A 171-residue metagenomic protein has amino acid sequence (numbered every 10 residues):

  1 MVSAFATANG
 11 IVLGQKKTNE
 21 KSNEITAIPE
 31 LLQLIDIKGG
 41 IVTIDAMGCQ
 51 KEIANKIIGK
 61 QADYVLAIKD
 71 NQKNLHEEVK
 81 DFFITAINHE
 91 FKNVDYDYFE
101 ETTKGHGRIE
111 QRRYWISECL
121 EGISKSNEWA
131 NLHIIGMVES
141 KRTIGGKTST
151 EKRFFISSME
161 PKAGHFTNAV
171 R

Functional and structural regions predicted by a protein language model:
M1-I44, C49-E52: Conserved, well-structured functional cores that handle cations and Mg-NTP chemistry
T26-A27, G59, N74, D81: Flexible domain-boundary/linker segments
E52-I53, N74: Phosphate- and divalent-cation-binding pockets in alpha/beta enzyme and binding domains that engage nucleotide-derived
I53-N55, T143-I144: A generic local secondary-structure boundary/capping motif
A54-A62: Short, surface-exposed basic-aromatic patches at helix termini and helix-loop junctions that form
D63-I68: Short hydrophobic alpha-helical runs that function as membrane-insertion/retention elements
K69-N168: An anionic, glycine-rich sequence signature occurring as long contiguous blocks
